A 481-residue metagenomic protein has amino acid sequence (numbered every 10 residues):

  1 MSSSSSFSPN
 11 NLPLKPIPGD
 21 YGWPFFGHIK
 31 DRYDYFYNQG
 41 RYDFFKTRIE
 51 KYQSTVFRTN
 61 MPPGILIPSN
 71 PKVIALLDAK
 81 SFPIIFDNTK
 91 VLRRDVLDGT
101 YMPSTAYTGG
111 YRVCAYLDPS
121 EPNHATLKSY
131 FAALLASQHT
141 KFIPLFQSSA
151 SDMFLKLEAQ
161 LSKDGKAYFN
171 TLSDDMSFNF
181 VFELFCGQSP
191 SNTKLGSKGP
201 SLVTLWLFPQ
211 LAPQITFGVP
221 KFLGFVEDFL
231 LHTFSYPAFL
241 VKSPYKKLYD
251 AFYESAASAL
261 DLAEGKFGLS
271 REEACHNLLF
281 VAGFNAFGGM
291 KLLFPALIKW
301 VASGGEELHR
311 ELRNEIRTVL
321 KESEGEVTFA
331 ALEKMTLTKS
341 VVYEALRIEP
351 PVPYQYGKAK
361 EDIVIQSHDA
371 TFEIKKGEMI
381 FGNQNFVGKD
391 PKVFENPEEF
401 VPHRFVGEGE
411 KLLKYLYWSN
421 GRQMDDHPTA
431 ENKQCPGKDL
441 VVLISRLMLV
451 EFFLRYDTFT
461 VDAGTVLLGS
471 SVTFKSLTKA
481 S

Functional and structural regions predicted by a protein language model:
S2-T108: N-terminal membrane-proximal hinge/A-helix region immediately C-terminal to the signal-anchor transmembrane segment
F7-P16, Y21, T59-P62, R93-A150 (+1 more regions): Cytochrome P450
Y33-K46, E50, F57, T318-F372: Conserved cytochrome P450 K-helix E-x-x-R motif and the immediately C-terminal K′/meander segment
G99-T100, H139-F294: Cytochrome P450 heme-thiolate monooxygenase catalytic core
G289-E315, P436-Y456: Cytochrome P450 catalytic-core helices
G382-W418: Conserved cytochrome P450 K-helix/beta-meander segment immediately N-terminal to the heme-binding cysteine loop
M424-S481: Cytochrome P450 proximal C-terminal region
